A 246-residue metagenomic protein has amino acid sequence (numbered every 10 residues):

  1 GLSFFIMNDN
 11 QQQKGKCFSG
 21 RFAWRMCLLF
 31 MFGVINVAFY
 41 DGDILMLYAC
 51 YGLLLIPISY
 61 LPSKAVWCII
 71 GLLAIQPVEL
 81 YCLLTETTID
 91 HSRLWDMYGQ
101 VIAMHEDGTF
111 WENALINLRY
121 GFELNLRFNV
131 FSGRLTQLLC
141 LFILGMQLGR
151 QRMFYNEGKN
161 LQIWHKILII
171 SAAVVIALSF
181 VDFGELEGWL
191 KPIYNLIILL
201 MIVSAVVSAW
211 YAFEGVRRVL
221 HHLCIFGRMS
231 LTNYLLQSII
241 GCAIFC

Functional and structural regions predicted by a protein language model:
G1-D41, L45: Membrane helical hairpin/interfacial module
G1-D9, M46-S59, G133-N156, I193-G215: Specific transmembrane alpha-helix
C27-N36, A49-L55, I239-C246: Hydrophobic, membrane-inserted alpha-helices
F30-V37, L73-L83, S171-V181, C242-A243: Aromatic-anchored segments of alpha-helical transmembrane domains
L54-G71, M146-I170: Solvent-exposed interhelical
G71-M146: Long hydrophobic alpha-helical segments that form multi-pass transmembrane helix bundles in integral membrane proteins
W164-S171, W210-G241: Functional transmembrane helices that form membrane-embedded active or gating regions
W164-V216: Alpha-helical transmembrane segments and terminal signal-anchor/GPI-anchor hydrophobic tails, characterized by long
